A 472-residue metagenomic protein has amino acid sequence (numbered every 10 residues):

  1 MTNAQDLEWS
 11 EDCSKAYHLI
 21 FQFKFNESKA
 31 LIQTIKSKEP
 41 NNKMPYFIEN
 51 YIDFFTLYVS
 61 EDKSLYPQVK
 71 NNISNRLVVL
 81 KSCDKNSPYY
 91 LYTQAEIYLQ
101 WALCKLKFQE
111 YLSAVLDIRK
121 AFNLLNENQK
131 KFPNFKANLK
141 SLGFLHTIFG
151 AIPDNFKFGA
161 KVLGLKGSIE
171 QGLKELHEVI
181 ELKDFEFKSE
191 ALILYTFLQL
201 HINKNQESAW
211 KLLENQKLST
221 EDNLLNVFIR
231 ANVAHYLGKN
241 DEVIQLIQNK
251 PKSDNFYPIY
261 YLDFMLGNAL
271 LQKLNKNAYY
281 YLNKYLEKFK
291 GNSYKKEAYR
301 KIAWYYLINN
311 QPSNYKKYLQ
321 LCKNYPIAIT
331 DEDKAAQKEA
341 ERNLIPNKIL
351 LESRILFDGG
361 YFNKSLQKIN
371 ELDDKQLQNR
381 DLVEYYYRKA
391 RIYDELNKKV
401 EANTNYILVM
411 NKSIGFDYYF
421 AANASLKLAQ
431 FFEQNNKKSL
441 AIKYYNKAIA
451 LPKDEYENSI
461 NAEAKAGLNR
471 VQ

Functional and structural regions predicted by a protein language model:
D6, Q33-P40, S82-K85, Q129-K131 (+10 more regions): Solenoid-like repeat scaffolds
D6-D12, S87, F135-K136, P153-D154 (+9 more regions): Generic helix N-cap/helix-start motif at coil->alpha-helix transitions
E8-W9, L19-I32, Y46-K211: Short coil/linker segments at helix-helix boundaries
E11-F25, I229, N347-K364: Alpha-helical segment of the N-proximal tetratricopeptide repeat
Y17, Y51, Y58, E96 (+13 more regions): Residue-level recognition of tetratricopeptide repeat
F23, Q109, L116, G167 (+7 more regions): Residue-level detector of the short coil/turn that links helix A to helix B within each tetratricopeptide repeat
L31-Q33, L65-K81, S113-N126, G164-E178 (+8 more regions): Alpha-helical repeat scaffolds
I193-L200, F228, H235-Y236, L350-G360 (+2 more regions): Alpha-helical adaptor scaffolds
